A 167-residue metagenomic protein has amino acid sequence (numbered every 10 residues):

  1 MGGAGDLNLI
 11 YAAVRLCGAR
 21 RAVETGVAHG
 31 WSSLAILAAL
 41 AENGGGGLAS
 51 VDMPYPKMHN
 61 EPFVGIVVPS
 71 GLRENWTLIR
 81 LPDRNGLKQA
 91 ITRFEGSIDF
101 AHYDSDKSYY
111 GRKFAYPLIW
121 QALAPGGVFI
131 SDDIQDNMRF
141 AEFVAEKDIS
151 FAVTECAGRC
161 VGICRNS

Functional and structural regions predicted by a protein language model:
A4-S167: S-adenosylmethionine/decaboxylated-SAM
